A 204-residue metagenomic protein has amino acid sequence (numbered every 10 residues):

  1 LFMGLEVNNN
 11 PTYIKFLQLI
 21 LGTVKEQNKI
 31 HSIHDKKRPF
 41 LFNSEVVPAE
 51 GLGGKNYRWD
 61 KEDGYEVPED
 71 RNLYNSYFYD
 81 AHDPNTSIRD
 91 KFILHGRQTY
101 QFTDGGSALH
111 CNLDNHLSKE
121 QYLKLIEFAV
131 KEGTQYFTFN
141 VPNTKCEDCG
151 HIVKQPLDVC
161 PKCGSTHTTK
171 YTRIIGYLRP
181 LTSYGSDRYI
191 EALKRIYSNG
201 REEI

Functional and structural regions predicted by a protein language model:
L1-I204: Long, C-terminal-biased catalytic regions of enzyme "large/alpha" subunits
